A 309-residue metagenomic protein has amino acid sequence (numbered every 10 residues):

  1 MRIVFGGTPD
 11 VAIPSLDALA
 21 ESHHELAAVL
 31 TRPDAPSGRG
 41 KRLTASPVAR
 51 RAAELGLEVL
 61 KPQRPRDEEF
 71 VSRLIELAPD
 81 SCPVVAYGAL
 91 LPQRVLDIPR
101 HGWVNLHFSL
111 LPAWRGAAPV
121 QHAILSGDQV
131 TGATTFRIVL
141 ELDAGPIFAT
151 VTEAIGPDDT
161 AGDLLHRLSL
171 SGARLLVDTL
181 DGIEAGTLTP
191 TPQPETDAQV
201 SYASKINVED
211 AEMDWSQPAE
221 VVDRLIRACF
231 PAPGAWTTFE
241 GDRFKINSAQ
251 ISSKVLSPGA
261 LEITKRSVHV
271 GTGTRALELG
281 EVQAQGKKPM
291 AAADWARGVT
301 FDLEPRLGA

Functional and structural regions predicted by a protein language model:
M1-R39: N-terminal Rossmann-like dinucleotide-binding module
R2-V4, A27-V29, E58-L77, C82 (+1 more regions): Internal alpha/beta domain cores that form substrate/cofactor-binding pockets in large enzymes and binding proteins
G7, V29, A52, C82 (+7 more regions): A residue-level signal for conserved active-site and pocket-lining positions in enzyme catalytic cores
I13, R42-A45, D67-V71, A89 (+1 more regions): Structural motif corresponding to alpha-helix initiation and N-cap regions
A35-L55: N-terminal beta-loop-helix "entrance" segment that forms/cooperates in small-molecule cofactor or anionic ligand
S81-Y202, N207: Donor/substrate-binding cores of folate-linked one-carbon enzymes
S204-Q217: Acyl-group handling in specialized metabolite and lipid biosynthesis
W215-A309: An anion-binding loop in the catalytic cleft
